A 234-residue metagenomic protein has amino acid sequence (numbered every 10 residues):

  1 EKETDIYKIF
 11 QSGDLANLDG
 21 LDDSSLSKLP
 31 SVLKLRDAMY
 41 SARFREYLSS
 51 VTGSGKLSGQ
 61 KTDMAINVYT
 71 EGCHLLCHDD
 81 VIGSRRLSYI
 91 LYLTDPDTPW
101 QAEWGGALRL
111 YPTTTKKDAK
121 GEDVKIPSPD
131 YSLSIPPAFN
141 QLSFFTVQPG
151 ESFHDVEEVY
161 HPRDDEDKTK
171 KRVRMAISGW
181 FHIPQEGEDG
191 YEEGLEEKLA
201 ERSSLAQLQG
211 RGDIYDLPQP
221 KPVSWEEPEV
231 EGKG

Functional and structural regions predicted by a protein language model:
E1-S50: Non-heme Fe(II)/2-oxoglutarate
D22, Q60-M64: Active-site-adjacent bridging/hinge elements
V32-R36, S54-K56, L75-C77: Short helix-to-loop capping/linker segments positioned immediately adjacent to catalytic or ligand/cofactor-binding
K34-R36, L87-Y92: Conserved short hydrophobic patches within well-ordered secondary structure
S49-T52, G59: Conserved nucleotide-cofactor-binding alpha/beta core module
K56-S58, D97: Secondary-structure boundary/capping signal
M64-R85, L93-G234: Catalytic core of Fe(II)/2-oxoglutarate
